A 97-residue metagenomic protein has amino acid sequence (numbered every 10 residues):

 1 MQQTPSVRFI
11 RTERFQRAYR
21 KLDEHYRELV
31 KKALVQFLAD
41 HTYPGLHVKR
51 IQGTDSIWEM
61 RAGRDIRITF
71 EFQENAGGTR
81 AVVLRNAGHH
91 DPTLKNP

Functional and structural regions predicted by a protein language model:
M1-A33: Arg/Lys-rich, positively charged N-terminal/basic patches that mediate binding to nucleic acids
M1-R8, W58-P97: Enriched for short, Lys/Arg-rich terminal
L22, F37, F72-Q73: Hydrophobic helix-cap positions at the C-terminus of alpha-helices in RecA-like/P-loop ATPase nucleotide-binding cores
H25, H41, H47, H89-H90: Histidine (H) residue identity feature
V35-M60: A short, surface-exposed loop/turn module that caps and links secondary-structure elements
